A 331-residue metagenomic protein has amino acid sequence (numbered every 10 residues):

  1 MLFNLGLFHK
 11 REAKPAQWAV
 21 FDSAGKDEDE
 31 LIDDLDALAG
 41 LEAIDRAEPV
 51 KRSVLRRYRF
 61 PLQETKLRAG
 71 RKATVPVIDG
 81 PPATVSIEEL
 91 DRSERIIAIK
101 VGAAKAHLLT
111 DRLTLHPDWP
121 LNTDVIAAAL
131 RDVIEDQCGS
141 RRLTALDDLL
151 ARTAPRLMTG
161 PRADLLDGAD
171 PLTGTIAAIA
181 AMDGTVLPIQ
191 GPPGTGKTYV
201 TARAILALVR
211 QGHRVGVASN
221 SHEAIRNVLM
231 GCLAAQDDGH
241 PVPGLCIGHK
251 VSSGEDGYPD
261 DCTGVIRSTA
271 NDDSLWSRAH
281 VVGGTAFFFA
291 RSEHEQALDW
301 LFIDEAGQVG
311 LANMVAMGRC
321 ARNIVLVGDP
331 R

Functional and structural regions predicted by a protein language model:
M1-A69, P76-G80: Accessory interdomain/linker segments of ATP-dependent helicases and helicase-like nucleic-acid enzymes that mediate
M1-F8, T123-I134, R331: Short, Φ-rich (hydrophobic/aromatic) sequence segments
L55-P61, R92-H107: A generic structural motif
G70-A73, A306: Generic structural signal for buried aliphatic residues
P76, V85, A103-A104: C-terminal accessory subdomains of helicases
G80-S93: Short beta-strand-centered aromatic/proline hotspots
G102-G284: ASCE P-loop NTPase motor cores of helicases and related translocases
R210-H213, S219-R226, M230-G231, D273 (+2 more regions): Conserved helicase motor core of SF1/SF2 NTP-dependent helicases
